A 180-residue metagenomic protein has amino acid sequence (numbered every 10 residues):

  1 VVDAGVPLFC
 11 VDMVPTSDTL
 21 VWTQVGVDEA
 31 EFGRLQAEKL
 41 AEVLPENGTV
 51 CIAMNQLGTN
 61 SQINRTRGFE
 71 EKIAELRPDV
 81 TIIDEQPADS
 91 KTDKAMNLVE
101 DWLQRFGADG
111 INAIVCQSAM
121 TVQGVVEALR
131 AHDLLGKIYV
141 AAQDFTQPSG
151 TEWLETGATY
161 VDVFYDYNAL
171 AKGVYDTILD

Functional and structural regions predicted by a protein language model:
V1-D180: A residue-level marker of the well-folded mature domains of exported/periplasmic proteins
